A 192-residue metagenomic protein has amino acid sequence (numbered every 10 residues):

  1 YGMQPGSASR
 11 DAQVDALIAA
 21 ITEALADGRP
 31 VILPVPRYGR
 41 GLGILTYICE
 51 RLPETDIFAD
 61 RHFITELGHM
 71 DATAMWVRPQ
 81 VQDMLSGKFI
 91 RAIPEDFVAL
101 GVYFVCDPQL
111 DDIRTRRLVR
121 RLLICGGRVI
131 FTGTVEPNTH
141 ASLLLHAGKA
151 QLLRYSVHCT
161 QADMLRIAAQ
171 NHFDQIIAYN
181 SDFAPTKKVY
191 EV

Functional and structural regions predicted by a protein language model:
Y1-V192: Acidic/His-rich, metal-assisted hydrolase cores and their charged scaffolds
